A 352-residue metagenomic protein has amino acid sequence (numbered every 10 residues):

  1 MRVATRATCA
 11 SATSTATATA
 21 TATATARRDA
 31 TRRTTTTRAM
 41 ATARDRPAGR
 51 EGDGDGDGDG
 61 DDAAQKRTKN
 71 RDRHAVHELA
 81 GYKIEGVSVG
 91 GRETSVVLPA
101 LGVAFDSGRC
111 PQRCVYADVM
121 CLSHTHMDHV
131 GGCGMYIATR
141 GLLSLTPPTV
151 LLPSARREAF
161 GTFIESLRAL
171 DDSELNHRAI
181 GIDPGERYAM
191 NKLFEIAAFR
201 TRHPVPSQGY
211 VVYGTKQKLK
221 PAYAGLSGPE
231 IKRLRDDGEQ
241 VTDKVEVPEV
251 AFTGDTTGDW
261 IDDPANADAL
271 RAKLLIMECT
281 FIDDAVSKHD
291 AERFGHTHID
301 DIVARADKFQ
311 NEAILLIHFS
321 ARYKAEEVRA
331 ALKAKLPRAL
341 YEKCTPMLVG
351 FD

Functional and structural regions predicted by a protein language model:
M1-E51: N-terminal chloroplast transit peptides
A39, R178-E186, W260-D352: Binuclear metal-ion centers of metallo-dependent hydrolases, dominated by the metallo-beta-lactamase
D45, G49, D61-Y116, Q208-V212 (+3 more regions): Conserved beta-strand hairpin/beta-sheet module of binuclear metal-dependent hydrolase folds, prominently
V89, A189-L270, L274-C279, D284: Active-site-proximal loop/helix segment associated with metal-binding centers of metalloenzymes
D106-L152: Active-site metal-binding motif and surrounding structural segment of the metallo-beta-lactamase
G108-R109, T125, A155, G254-T256 (+2 more regions): Active-site metal-binding loops of divalent metal-dependent hydrolases
G132-T139, F163-I164, K324-K333: Metal-dependent catalytic neighborhoods of phosphoester/phosphodiester hydrolases
P147-R156, I276, L315-L316: Short internal beta-strands
